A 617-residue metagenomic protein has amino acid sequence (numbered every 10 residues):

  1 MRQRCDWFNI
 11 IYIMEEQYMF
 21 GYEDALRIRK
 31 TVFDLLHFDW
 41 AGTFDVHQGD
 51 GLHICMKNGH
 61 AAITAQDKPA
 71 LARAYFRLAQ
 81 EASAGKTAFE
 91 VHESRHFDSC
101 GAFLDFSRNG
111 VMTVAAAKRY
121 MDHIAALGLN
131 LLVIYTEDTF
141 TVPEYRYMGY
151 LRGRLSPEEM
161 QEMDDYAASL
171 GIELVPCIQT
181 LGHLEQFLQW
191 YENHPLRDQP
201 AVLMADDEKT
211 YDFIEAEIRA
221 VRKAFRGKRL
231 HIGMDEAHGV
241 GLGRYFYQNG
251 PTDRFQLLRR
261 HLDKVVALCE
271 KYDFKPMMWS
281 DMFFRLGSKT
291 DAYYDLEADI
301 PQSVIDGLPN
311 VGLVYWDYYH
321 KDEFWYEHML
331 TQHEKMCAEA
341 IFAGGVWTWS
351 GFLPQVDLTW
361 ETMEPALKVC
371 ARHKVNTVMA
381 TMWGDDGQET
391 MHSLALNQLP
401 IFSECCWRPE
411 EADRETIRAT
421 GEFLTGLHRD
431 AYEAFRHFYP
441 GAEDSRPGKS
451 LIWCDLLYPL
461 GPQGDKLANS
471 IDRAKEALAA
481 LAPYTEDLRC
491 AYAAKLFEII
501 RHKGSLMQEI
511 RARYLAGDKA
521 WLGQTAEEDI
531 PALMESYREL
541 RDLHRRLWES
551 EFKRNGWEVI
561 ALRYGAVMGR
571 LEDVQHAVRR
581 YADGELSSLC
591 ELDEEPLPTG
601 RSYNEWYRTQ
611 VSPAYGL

Functional and structural regions predicted by a protein language model:
R2-R4: Basic polycationic patches enriched in arginine
W7-T43, H47-G49, L71, S83-A84 (+6 more regions): Substrate-binding groove of N-acetylhexosamine-processing glycoside hydrolases
E15, M19-R27, N58-K271, M277 (+6 more regions): Feature activates predominantly on carbohydrate-active enzymes
C55, T64-Q66, M507-E509: Beta-strand residues in well-ordered beta-sheet regions across diverse protein folds
C55-K57, D306: Short loop/helix-cap segments at secondary-structure boundaries that form the rim of catalytic
